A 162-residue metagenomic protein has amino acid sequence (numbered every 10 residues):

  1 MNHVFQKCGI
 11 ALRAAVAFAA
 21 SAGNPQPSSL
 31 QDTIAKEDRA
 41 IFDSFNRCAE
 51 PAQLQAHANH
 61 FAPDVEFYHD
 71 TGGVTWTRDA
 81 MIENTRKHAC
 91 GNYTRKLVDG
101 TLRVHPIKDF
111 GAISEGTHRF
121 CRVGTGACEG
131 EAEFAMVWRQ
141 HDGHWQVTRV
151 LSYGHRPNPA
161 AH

Functional and structural regions predicted by a protein language model:
F5, E131-N158: Short beta-strand edge/turn micro-motifs at domain boundaries
F5-C8, L12, F18-P63, N158-H162: Short, low-complexity N-terminal intrinsically disordered segments enriched in polar/charged residues
D32, L54-F110, C128: A solvent-exposed, acidic/Ser-Thr-rich amphipathic alpha-helical stretch
D64-F67, N84, Q146, P157 (+1 more regions): Mature soluble domains of exported/periplasmic/lumenal proteins and thiol-rich metal-chelating peptides
Y68, S114-E115, T148: Beta-strand residues in well-ordered beta-sheet regions across diverse protein folds
G72-V74, R119-C121, Y153-P157: Solvent-exposed loop/turn segments at secondary-structure junctions within structured extracellular/periplasmic domains
M81, T85, D99-H105, T117-F120 (+2 more regions): Hydrophobic/aromatic beta-strand elements that line small-molecule binding cavities or substrate pockets in beta-rich
V104-A112, G126, W138-H144: A short, structured loop/turn motif at beta-sheet edges
